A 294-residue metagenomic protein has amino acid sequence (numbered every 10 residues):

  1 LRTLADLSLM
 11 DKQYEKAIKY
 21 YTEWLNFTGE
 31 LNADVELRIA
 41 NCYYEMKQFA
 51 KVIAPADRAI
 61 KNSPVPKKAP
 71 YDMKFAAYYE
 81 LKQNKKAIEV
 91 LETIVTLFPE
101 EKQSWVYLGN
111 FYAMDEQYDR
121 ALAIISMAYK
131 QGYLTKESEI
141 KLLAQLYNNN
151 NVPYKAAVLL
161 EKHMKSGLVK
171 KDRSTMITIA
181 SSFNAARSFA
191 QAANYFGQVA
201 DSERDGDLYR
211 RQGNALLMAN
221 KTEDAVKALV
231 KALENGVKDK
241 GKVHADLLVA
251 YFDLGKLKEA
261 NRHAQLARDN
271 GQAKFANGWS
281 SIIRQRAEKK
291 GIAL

Functional and structural regions predicted by a protein language model:
L1-L294: Alpha-solenoid helical repeat scaffolds
